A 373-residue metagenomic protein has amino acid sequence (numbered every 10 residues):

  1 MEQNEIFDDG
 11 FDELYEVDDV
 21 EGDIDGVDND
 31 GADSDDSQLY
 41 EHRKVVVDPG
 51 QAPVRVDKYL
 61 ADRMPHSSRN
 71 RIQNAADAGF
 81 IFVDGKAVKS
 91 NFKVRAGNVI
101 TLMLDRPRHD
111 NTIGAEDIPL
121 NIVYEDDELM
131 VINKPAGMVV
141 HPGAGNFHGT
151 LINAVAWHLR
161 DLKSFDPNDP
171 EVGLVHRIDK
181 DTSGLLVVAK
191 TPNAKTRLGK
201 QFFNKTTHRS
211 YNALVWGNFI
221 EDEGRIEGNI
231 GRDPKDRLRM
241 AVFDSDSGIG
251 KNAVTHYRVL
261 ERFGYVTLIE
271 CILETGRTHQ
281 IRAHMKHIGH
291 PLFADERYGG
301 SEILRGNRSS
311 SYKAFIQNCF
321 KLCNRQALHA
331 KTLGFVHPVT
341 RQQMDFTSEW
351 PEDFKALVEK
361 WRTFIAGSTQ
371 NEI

Functional and structural regions predicted by a protein language model:
M1-I373: RNA pseudouridine synthases
